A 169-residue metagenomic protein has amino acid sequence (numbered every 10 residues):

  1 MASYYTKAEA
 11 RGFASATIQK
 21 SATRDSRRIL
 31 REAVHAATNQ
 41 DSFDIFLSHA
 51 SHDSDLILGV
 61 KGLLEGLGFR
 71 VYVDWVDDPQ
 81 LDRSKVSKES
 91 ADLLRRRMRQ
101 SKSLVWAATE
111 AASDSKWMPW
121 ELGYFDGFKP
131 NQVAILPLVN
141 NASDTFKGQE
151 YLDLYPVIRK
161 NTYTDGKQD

Functional and structural regions predicted by a protein language model:
M1-S101: Conserved N-terminal substructure of TIR/SEFIR domains
S48, V105-T109, I135-P137: Conserved beta-strand segments of the P-loop GTPase G domain that flank and frequently precede/overlap
D77-P79, E110-A111, L136-D144: Short beta-alpha junction loops
M98-A112: Extended, charge-rich low-complexity interaction segments
Q100-S103, K129-V133: Short glycine-/polar-rich loops that comprise or flank the Walker A/P-loop and associated switch/sensor motifs
E110-F128: Conserved TIR/SEFIR loop-to-helix hotspot centered on a Trp-containing motif with a nearby acidic residue
P137-R159: Glycine-rich, charge-decorated loop segments at or immediately adjacent to ligand/cofactor-binding or catalytic sites
N161-D169: Helicase-associated low-complexity regulatory tails and linkers flanking the ATPase motor
